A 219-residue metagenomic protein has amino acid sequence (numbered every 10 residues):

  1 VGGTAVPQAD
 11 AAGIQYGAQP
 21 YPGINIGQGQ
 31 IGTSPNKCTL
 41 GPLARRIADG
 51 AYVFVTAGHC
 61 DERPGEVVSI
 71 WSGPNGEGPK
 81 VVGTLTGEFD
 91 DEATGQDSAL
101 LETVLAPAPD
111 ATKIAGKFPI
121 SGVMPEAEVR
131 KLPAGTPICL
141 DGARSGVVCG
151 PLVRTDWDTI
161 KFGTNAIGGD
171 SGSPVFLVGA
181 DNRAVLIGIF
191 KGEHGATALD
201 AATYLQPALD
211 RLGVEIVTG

Functional and structural regions predicted by a protein language model:
G2-R45: N-terminal activation segment of mature serine protease catalytic domains
G32-D156: Serine endopeptidase catalytic core focused on the charge-relay Asp
A44-R46, Q206-G219: Short, low-complexity, Pro/Ser/Thr/Gly-rich segments in the mature regions of secreted, periplasmic
A57-E62, I187-G195: Short beta->alpha transition motifs characteristic of CBS
R63-S69, G172-F176, T197-A202: A short, polar/proline- and glycine-enriched secondary-structure boundary/capping micro-motif
N165-I189: Catalytic nucleophile loop of clan PA
G195-R211: Glycine-rich, small/acidic residue-mixed loop/short-helix segments
